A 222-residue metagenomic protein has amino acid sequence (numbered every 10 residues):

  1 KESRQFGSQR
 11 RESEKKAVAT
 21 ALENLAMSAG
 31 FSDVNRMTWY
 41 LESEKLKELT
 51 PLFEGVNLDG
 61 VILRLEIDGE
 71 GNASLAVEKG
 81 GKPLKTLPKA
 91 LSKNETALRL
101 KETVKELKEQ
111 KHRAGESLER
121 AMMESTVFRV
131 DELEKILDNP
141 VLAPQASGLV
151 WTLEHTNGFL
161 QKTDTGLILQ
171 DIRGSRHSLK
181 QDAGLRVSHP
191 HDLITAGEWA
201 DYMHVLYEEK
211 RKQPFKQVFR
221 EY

Functional and structural regions predicted by a protein language model:
K1-Y222: Non-catalytic terminal/accessory regions
